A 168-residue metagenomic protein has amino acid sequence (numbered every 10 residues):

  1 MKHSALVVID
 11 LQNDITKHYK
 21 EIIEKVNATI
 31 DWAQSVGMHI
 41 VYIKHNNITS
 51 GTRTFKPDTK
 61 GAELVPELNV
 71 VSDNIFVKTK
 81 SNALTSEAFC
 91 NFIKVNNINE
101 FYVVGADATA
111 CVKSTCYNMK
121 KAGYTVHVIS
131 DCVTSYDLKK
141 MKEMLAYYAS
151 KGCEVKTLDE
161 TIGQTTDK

Functional and structural regions predicted by a protein language model:
M1-A5, E24, A28-V36, R53-K168: Active-site-adjacent betaalpha module
V7-I9, V41-K44, F76-K78: Short, conserved beta-strand edge motifs with alternating hydrophobic and charged residues
L11, H45-N47, D131: Active-site loop/turn elements of alpha/beta-hydrolase fold enzymes, especially the short glycine-/histidine-rich
Q12-H18: Short acidic, Gly/Ser-rich segments with clustered Asp/Glu that frequently serve as metal-coordination loops in enzyme
D14, I48, S135: Active-site loop signature of alpha/beta-hydrolase-fold enzymes
K17, S50-G51: Glycine/Thr-rich phosphate-binding loops of Rossmann-like dinucleotide-binding domains
Y19, I23: Flexible, glycine- and charge-enriched loops at secondary-structure boundaries
A33-T49: Von Willebrand factor
